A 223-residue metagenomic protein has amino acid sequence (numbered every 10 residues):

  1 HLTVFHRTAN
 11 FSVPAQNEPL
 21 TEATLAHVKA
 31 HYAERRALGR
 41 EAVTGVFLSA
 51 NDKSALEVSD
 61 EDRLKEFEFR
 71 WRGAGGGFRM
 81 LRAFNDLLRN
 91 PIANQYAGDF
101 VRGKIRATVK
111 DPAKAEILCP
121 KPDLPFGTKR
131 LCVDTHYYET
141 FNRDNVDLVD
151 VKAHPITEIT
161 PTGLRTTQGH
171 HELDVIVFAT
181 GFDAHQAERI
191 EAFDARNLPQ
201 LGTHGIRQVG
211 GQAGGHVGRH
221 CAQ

Functional and structural regions predicted by a protein language model:
T3-Q223: N-terminal FAD-binding dinucleotide-binding subdomain shared by FAD-dependent oxidases/monooxygenases
